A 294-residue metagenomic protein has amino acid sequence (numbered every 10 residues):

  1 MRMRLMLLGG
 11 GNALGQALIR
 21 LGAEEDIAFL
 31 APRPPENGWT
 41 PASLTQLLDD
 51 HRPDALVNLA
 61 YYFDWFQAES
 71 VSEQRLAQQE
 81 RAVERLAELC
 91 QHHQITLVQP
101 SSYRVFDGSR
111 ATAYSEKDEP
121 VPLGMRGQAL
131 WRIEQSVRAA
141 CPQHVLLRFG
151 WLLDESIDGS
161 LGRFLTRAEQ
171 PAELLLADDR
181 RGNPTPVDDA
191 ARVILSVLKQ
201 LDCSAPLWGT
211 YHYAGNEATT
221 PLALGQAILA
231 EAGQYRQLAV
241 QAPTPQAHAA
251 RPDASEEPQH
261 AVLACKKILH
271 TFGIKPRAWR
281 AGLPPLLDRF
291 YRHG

Functional and structural regions predicted by a protein language model:
M3-E24: N-terminal Rossmann NAD(P)H-binding glycine-rich loop of SDR-like oxidoreductase domains
E36-A82, L89-Q91: NAD(P)H-binding glycine-rich loop region in Rossmannoid oxidoreductase-like domains and their noncatalytic homologs
W65, Q99-A113, M125-R126, L152-D158: Conserved catalytic-site region of short-chain dehydrogenase/reductase
V71-R85, P120, G124-W131: Glycine-rich NAD(P)-binding loop of the Rossmann-fold in SDR/ketoreductase-type enzymes
E84-V121: Conserved Rossmann-fold NAD(P)-dependent oxidoreductase catalytic core, especially the SDR/UDP-sugar
Q135-G182, D188-D189, L195-S196: NAD(P)-dependent short-chain dehydrogenase/reductase
V193-I194, Q200-D253: Mid/C-terminal beta-alpha module of Rossmann-like enzyme folds, strongest in SDR-family dehydrogenases/epimerases
R277-G294: Amphipathic terminal alpha-helices
